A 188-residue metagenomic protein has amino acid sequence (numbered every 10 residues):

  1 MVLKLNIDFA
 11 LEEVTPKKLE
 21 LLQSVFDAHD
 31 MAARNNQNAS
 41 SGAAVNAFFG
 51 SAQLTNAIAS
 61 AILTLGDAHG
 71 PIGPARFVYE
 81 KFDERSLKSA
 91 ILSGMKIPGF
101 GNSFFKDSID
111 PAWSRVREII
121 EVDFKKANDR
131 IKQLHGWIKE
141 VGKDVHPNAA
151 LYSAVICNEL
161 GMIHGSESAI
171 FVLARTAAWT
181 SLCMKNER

Functional and structural regions predicted by a protein language model:
M1-R188: Non-transmembrane, aqueous-exposed alpha-helical and coiled segments at domain scale
